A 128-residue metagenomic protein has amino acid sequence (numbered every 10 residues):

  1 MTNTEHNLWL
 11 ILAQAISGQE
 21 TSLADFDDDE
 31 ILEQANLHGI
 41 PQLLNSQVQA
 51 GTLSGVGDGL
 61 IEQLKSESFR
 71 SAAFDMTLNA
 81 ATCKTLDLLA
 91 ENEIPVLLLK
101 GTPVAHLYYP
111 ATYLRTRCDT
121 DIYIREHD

Functional and structural regions predicted by a protein language model:
N3-W9, A13-K100, D128: Helical scaffold of the NTase/Pol beta-like nucleotidyltransferase catalytic core
S54, Y108-Y109: Short Asp/Glu-rich motifs
G101, L107: Aspartate-rich (DDxxD/NDxxD/DxxxD) Mg2+/diphosphate-binding motifs and their adjoining helix-loop segments
P110-D128: Catalytic metal-binding acidic patch
